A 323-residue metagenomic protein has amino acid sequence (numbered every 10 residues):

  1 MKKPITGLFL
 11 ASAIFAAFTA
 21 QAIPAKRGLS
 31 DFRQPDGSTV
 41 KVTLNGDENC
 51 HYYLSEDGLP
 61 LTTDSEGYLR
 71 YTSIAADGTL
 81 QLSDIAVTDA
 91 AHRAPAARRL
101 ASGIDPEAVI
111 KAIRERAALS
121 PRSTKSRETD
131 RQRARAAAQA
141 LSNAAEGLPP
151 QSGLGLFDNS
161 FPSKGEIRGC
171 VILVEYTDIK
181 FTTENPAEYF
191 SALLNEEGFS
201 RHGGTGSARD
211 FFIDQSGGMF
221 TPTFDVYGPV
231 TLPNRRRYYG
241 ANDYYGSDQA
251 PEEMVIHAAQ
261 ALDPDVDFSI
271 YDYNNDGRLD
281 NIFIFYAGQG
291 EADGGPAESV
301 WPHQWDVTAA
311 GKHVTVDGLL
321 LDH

Functional and structural regions predicted by a protein language model:
M1-F9: Bacterial N-terminal signal peptides that target proteins for export
F9, A25, P35, K164-I167 (+1 more regions): A generic structural signal for short, non-catalytic loop/turn and secondary-structure boundary residues
F9-A17: Bacterial N-terminal signal peptides
Q21-D158, P162: N-terminal prosegments of processed precursors
E115-H323: Active-site-proximal segment of zinc-dependent metalloprotease catalytic domains
